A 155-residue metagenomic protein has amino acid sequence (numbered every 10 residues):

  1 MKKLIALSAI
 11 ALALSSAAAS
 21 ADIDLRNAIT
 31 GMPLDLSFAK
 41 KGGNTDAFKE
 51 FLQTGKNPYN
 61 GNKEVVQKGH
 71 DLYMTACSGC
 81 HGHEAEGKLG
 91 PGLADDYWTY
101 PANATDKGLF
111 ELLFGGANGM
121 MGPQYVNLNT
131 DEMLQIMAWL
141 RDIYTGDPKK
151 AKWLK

Functional and structural regions predicted by a protein language model:
L4-A13: Sec-dependent N-terminal signal peptides
L7, S20-A21: Long, low-complexity intrinsically disordered regions enriched in Ser/Thr, Asp/Glu, Pro/Gly
S15-A18: N-terminal signal peptide c-region/cleavage motif recognized by signal peptidases
D22-L34, N44-K56, K63, P123-K155: Flexible coil segments in periplasmic/lumen-exposed cytochrome c-class electron-transfer proteins
P58, G92, M120-P123: Conserved beta-strand positions that form and line the central face of beta-propeller blades
K68-H70, E86-F114: Gly/Gly-Pro-rich "capping" loops immediately C-terminal to redox-active cysteine motifs in periplasmic/lumenal
G69-H83, M121, I136-L140: The canonical Cys-X-X-Cys-His
S78, G87, P91, G119: Glycine-centered loop/turn positions within well-structured domains that cap or flank conserved ligand/cofactor-binding
